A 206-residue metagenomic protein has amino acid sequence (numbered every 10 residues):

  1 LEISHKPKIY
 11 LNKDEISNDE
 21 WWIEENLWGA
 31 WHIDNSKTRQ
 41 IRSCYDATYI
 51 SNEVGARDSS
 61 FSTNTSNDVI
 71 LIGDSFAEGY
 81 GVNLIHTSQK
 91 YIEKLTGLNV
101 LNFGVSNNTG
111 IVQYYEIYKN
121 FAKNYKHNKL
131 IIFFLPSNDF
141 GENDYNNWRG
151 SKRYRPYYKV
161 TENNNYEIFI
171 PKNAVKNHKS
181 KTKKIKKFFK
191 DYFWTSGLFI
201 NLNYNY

Functional and structural regions predicted by a protein language model:
L1-I33, V112-Y206: Interaction-surface signature
E2-L98, T195, L202-Y206: Membrane/wall-proximal cationic-aromatic binding patches
I70-L71, N99-G104, L130-F134: Structural recognition of the beta-strand scaffold that forms the well-ordered cores of secreted hydrolase catalytic
F76-A77, S106-N108, L135-F140: Short, solvent-exposed loop/turn segments at secondary-structure junctions
V82, H86-S88, V105, Q113 (+2 more regions): A generic "cationic amphipathic patch" detector
E93-L95, N99-Y115, N120-K123: A conserved hydrophobic secondary-structure block that centers on an alpha-helix together with its immediately flanking
